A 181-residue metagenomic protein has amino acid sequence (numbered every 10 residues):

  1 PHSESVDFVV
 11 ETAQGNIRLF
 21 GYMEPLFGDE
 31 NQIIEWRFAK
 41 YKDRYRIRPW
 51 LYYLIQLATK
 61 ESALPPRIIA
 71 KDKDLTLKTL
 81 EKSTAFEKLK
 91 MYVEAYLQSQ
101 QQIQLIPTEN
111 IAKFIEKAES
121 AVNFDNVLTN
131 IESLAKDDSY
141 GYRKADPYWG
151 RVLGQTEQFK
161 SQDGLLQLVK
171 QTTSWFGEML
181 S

Functional and structural regions predicted by a protein language model:
P1-S181: Structural signature of nuclease core domains in nucleic-acid processing machines
